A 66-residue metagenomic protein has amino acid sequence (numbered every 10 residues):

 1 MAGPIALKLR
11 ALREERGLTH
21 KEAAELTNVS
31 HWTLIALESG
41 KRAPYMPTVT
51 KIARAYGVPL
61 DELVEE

Functional and structural regions predicted by a protein language model:
M1-E15: A short, Lys/Arg-rich alpha-helix, primarily the initiator
L7, G17-L18, P44-P47: Residue-level signal for the short linker/turn that defines the boundary of a DNA-recognition helix
R10, K21, W32, T50 (+1 more regions): Residues within the helices of the helix-turn-helix
R13, A24, A53: The alpha-helix within a helix-turn-helix
E14, N28, S39-K41: Residue-level detection of the helix-turn-helix DNA-binding "recognition helix"
L18-A36: Short alpha-helical DNA-recognition segment
N28, P47-E62: DNA major-groove recognition helix of helix-turn-helix/homeodomain DNA-binding modules
E66: Short acidic/histidine-centered micro-motifs embedded in hydrophobic/aromatic stretches that mark compact functional
